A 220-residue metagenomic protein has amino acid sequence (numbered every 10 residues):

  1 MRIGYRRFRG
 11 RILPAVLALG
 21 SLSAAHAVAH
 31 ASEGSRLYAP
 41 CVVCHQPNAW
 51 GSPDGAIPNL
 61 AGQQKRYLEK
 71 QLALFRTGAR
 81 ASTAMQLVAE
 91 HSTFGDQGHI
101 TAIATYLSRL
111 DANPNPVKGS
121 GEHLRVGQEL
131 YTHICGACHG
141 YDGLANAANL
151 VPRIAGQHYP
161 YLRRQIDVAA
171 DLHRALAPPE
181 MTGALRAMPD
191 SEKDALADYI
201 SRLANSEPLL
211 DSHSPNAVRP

Functional and structural regions predicted by a protein language model:
R2-P14: Bacterial N-terminal signal peptides that target proteins for export
I12-S23: Bacterial N-terminal signal peptides
L22-Y38, G51-A56, T105-L130, D211-P220: Electrostatic cytochrome c docking/interface patches
H30-V42, P47-G55, G62-E69, G78-A84 (+5 more regions): Short sequence/structural segments immediately N-terminal
C41-P47, I103, T132-D142, L196 (+1 more regions): The canonical Cys-X-X-Cys-His
W50-R80, Q86-H91, Q128, G140 (+1 more regions): Gly/Gly-Pro-rich "capping" loops immediately C-terminal to redox-active cysteine motifs in periplasmic/lumenal
W50-S52, G78-A81, R109-E122, G136 (+3 more regions): Inter-heme linker and motif-flanking segments adjacent to c-type heme-binding CXXCH motifs in c-type cytochromes
H91-N115, A184-R219: C-terminal capping alpha-helices of c-type cytochrome domains
